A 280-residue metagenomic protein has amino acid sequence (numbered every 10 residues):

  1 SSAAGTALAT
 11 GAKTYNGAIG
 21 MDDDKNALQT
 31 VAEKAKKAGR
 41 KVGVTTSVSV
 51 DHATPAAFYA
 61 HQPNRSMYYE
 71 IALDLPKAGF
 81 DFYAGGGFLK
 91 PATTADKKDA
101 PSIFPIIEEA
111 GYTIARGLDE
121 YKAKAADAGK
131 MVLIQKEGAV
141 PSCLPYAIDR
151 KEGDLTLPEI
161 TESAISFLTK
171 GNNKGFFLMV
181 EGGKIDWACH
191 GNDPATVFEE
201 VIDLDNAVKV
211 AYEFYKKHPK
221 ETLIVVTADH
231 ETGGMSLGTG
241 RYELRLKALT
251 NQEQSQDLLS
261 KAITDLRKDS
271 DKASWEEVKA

Functional and structural regions predicted by a protein language model:
S1-A4, H52-A280: A post-motif C-terminal structural segment
S1-S66, F80: Active-site nucleophile/metal-coordination loop of metallo-enzymes that catalyze phosphate/sulfate and related
